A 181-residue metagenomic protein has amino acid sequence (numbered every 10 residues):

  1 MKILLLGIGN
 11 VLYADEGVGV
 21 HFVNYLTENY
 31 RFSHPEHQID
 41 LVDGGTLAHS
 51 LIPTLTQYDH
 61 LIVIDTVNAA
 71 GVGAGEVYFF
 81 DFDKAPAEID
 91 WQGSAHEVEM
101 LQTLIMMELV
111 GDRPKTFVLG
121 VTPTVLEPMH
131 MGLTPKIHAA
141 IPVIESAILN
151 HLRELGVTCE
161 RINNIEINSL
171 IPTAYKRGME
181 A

Functional and structural regions predicted by a protein language model:
M1-K2, K115: Secondary-structure boundary/capping motif
I3-L6, V11-K84: Nucleotide and nucleotide-moiety/phosphate-recognizing core
G7, V72-G75, G93, P128 (+1 more regions): Residue-level signal for pocket-adjacent positions within structured domains
N10-V11, A85-A87, T124-E127: A short, flexible beta-alpha/helix-coil linker loop
G17, H21, T46, A95-L101 (+2 more regions): Conserved active-site and cofactor/substrate-binding residues in soluble primary-metabolism enzymes
T66-T116: Helix-loop-strand module that forms the ligand-binding subsite of alpha/beta enzymes
M100-A181: Phosphate-binding/catalytic loops
